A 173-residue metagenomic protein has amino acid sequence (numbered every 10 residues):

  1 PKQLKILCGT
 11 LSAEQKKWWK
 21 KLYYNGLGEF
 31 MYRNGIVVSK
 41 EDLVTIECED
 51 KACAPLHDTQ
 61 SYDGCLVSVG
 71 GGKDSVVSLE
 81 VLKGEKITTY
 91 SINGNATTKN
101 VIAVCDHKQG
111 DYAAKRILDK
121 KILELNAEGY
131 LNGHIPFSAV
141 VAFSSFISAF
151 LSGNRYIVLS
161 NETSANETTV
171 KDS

Functional and structural regions predicted by a protein language model:
P1-C65, V81-K121, Y130-L131, G153: RNA-binding accessory domains that recognize and position tRNA/RNA substrates
C65-V69, V76-S78: Amphipathic alpha-helical packing elements
V67-G71, Y90-G94, A114, I135-S138 (+1 more regions): Short His-Asn-centered micro-motif
K73-V76, N95-K99, D119-I122, S164-T169: Flexible loop/turn segments at secondary-structure boundaries
V77-V81, V141-S144: Short, hydrophobic/aromatic alpha-helical segments in well-folded domains
I117-L125, L131-F143: Catalytic cores of extracellular degradative/oxidative enzymes
E124-L131, E167-S173: Active-site-proximal beta-alpha loop/turn segments in soluble metabolic enzymes
V141-S173: Active-site adenylate/phosphate-handling loop in enzymes that bind or generate adenylated species
